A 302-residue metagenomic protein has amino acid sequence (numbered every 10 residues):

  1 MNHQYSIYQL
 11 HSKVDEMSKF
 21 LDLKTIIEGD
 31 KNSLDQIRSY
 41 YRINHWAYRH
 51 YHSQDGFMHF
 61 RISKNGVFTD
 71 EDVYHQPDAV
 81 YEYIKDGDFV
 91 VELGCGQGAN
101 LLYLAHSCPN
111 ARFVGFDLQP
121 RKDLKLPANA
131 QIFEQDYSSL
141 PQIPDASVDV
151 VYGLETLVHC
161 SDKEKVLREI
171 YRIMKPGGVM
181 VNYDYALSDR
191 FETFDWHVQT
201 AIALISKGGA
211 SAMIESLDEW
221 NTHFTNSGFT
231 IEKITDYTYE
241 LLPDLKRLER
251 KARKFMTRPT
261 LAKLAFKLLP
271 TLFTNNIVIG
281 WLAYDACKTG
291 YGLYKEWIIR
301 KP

Functional and structural regions predicted by a protein language model:
M1-A47: N-terminal auxiliary segments of SAM/dcSAM-dependent transferases
V67-D86: Conserved alpha-helix/loop element of class I SAM-dependent methyltransferases that forms part of the SAM/SAH-binding
V91, Q97-S139: Class I SAM-dependent methyltransferase SAM/SAH-binding core
S139-V151: A short acidic, Gly/Pro-enriched loop at the edge of an enzyme's catalytic core that lines a small-molecule cofactor
E164-V179: A short glycine-rich, Lys/Arg-flanked "PGG" loop and its adjoining helix->strand segment in the class I
A186-S211: Short, glycine-/aromatic-enriched active-site segment of Class I SAM-dependent methyltransferases
A212-G228: Short alpha-helix
T235-P302: Conserved Class I S-adenosyl-L-methionine
